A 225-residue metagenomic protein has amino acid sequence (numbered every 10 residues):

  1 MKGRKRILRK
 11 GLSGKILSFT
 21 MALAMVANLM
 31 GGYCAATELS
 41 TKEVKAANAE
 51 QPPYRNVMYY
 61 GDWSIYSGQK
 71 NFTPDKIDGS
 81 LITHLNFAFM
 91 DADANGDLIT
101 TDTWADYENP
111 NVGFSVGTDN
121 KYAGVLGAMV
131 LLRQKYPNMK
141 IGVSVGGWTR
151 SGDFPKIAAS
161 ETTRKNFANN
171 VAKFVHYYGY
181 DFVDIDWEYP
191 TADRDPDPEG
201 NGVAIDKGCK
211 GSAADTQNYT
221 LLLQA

Functional and structural regions predicted by a protein language model:
M1-T20: Bacterial Sec-dependent N-terminal signal peptides
M21-L29: Hydrophobic core
L29-A49: Sec-dependent signal peptide cleavage junction
A47-V175, A192, P198-D206, K210-A225: Glycan-recognition patch characteristic of GH18 chitinases/ENGases and related GlcNAc/peptidoglycan-binding proteins
L85, V183-I185: Hydrophobic residues within beta-strands of alpha/beta enzymes
